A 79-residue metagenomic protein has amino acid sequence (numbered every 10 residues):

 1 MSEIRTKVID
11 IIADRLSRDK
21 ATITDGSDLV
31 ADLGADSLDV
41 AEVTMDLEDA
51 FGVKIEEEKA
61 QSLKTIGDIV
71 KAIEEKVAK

Functional and structural regions predicted by a protein language model:
S2-A35, D39-M45, D49-K79: Phosphopantetheine-dependent thiolation modules in NRPS/PKS and related acyl-activating systems
